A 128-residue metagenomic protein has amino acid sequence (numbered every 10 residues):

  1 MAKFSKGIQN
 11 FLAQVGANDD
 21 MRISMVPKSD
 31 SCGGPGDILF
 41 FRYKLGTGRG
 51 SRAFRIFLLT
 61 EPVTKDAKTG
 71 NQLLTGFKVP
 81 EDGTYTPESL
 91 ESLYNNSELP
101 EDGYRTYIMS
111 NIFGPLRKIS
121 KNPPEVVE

Functional and structural regions predicted by a protein language model:
A2-P35: Mixed-charge, Lys/Arg-rich low-complexity intrinsically disordered regions
S29-G48: Short coil-to-beta transition motif at edge beta-strands of beta-rich domains
P35-I38, A53-I56, N71-Q72: Short, surface-exposed beta-edge/turn micro-motifs
G50-K65: Short beta-strand-centered aromatic/proline hotspots
I56, L74-G76, D82: Hydrophobic beta-strand positions in blades of beta-propellers and related beta-sheet-rich domains
K65-K78: Short, solvent-exposed secondary-structure boundary/capping segments
K78-E128: Intrinsically disordered, low-complexity, charged/polar segments
